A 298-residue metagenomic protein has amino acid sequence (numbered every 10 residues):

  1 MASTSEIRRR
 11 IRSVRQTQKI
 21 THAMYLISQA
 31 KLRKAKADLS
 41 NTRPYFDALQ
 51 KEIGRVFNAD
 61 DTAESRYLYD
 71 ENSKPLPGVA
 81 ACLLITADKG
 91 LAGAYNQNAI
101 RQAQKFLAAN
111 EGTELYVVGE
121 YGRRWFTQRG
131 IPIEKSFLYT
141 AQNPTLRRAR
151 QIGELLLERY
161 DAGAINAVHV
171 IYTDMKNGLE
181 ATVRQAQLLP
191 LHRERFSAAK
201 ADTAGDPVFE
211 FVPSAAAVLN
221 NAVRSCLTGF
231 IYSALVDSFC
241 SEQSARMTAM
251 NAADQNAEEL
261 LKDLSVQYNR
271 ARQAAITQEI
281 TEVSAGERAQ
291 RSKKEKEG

Functional and structural regions predicted by a protein language model:
M1-G298: C-terminal beta-strand-loop-alpha-helix "lid" module of Rossmann-like NAD(P)-dependent dehydrogenases
